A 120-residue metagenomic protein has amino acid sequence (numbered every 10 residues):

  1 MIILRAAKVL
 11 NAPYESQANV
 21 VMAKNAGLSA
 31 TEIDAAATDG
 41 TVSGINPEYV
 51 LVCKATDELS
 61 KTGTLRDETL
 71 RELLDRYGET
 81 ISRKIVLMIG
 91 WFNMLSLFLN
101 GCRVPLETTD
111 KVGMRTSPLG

Functional and structural regions predicted by a protein language model:
M1-G120: Hydrophobic alpha-helical segments
